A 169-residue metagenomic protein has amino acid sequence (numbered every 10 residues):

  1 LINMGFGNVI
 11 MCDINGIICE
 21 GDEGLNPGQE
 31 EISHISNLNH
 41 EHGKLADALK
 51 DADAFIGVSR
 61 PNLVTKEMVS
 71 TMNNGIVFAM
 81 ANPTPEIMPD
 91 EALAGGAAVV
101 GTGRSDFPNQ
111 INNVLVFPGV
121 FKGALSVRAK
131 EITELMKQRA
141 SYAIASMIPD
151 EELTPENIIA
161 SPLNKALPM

Functional and structural regions predicted by a protein language model:
L1-I56: Glycine-rich phosphate/diphosphate-binding loop of Rossmann-like nucleotide-binding domains
N3, D47-K50, K66, S70 (+3 more regions): A broad, structural surface signal
N3, I14, E20-L25, E67-V69 (+2 more regions): Short acidic, glycine/serine/threonine-rich loops at helix termini
N8-I10, D53-I56, G75-F78, A97-V100 (+1 more regions): Structural motif
E41-A94, R128: Long hydrophobic segments that form regular secondary structure
A81-M169: Adenosine-phosphate binding glycine-rich loop
